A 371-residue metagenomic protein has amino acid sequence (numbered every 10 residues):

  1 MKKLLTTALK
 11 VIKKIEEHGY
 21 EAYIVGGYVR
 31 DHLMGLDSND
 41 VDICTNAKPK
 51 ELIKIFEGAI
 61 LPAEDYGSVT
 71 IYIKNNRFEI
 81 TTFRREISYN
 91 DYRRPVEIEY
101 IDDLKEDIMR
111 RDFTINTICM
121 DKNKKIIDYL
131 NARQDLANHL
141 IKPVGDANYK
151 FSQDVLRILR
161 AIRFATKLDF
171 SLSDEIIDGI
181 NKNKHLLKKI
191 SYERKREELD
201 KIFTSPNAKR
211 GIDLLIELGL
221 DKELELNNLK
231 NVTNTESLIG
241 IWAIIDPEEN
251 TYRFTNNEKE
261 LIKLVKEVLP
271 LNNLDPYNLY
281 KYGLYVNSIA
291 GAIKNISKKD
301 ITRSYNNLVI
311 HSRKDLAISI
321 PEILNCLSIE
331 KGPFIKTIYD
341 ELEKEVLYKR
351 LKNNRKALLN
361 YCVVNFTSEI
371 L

Functional and structural regions predicted by a protein language model:
M1-L371: Catalytic cores of the polymerase beta-like nucleotidyltransferase superfamily and closely associated nucleotide
